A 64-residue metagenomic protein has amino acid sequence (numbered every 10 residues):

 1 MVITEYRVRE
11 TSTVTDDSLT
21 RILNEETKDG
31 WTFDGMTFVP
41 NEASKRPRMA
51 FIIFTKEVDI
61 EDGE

Functional and structural regions predicted by a protein language model:
M1-E64: Terminus-proximal functional modules
